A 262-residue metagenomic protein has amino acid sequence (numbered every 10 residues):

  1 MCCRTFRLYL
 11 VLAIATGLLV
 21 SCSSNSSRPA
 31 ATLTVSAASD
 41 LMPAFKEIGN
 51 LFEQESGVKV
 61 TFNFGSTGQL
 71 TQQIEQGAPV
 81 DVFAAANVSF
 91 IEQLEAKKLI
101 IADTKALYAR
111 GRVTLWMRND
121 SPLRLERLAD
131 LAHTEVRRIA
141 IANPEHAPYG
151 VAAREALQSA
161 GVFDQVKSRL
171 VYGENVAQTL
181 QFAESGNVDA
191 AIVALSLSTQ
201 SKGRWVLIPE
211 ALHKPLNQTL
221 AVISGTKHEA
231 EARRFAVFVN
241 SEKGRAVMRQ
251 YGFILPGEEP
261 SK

Functional and structural regions predicted by a protein language model:
M1-L10: Bacterial N-terminal signal peptides that target proteins for export
Y9-S21: Bacterial N-terminal signal peptides
V11-A13, T104, P209: Residues embedded in well-ordered secondary-structure elements
C22-G57, T61-F64, G68, Q72-A78 (+4 more regions): Exported/periplasmic ABC-transporter solute-binding proteins
